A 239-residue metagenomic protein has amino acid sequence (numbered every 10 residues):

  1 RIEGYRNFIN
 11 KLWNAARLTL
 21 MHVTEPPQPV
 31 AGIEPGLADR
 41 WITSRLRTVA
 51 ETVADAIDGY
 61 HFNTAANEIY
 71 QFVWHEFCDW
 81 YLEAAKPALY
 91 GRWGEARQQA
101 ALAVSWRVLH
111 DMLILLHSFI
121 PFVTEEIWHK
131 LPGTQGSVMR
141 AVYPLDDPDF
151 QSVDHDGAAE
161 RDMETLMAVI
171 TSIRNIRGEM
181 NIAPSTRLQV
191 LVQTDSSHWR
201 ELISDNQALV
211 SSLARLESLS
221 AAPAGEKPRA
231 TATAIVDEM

Functional and structural regions predicted by a protein language model:
I2-M239: Feature 926 captures the class I aminoacyl-tRNA synthetase adenylation module centered on the KMSKS loop
